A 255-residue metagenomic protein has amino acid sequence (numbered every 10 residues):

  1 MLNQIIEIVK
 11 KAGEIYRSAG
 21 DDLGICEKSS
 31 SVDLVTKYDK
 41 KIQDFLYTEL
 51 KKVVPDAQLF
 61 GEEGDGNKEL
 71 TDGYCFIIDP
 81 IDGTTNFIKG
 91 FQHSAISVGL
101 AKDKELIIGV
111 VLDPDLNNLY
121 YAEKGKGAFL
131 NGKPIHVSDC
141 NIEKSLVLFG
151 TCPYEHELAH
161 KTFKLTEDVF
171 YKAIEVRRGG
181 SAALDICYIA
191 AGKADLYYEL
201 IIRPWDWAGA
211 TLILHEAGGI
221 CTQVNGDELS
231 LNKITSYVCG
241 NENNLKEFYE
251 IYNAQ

Functional and structural regions predicted by a protein language model:
M1-I81, N253: N-terminal subdomain of lithium-sensitive/metallo-dependent phosphomonoesterases centered on the IMPase/IPPase/PAP
M1-V9, K164-Y171, I186-Q255: Oxyanion/phosphate-interacting regions
A12, Y16, D39, L50 (+6 more regions): Residue-level signal for inorganic ion chemistry
K28, E62, G179-S181, V224: Conserved beta-strand termini and adjacent loop/short-helix elements that scaffold enzyme active sites in alpha/beta
K40, E63, P80-G83, P114 (+4 more regions): Generic detector of well-ordered alpha-helical packing
K52, E69-H136, L212-H215: Active-site-adjacent structural elements in enzyme catalytic cores
G99-I186, I234-Q255: Acidic beta-strand-loop-alpha-helix segment within the catalytic core of divalent metal-dependent phosphate-processing
